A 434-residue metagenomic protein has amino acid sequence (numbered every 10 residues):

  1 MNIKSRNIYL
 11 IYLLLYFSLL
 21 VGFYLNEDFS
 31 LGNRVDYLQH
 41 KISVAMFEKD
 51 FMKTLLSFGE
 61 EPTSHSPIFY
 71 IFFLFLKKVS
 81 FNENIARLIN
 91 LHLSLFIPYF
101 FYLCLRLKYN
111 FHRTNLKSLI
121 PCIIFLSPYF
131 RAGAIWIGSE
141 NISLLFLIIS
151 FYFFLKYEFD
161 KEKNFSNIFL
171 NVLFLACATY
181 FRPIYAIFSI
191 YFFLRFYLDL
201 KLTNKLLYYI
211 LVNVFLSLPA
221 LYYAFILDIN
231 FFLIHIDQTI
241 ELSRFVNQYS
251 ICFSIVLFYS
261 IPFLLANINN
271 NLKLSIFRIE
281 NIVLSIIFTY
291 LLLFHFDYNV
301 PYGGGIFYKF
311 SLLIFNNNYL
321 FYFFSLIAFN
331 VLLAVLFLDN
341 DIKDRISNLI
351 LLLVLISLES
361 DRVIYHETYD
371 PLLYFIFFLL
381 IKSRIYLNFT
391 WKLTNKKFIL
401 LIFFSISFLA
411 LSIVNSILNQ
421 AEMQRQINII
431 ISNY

Functional and structural regions predicted by a protein language model:
S18-Y24, D36-F75: Extracytosolic helix-loop segments that constitute the early lumenal/periplasmic catalytic or substrate-binding loops
T63, P67, I71, V79-F96 (+1 more regions): Loop-to-helix entry region of an early transmembrane alpha helix in multi-pass inner-membrane enzymes
I85-F111, I149, F153: Transmembrane-helix motifs of polytopic, lipid-linked glycan transferases
Y109-F111, S150-N167, A178, L200-N204 (+1 more regions): Membrane-interface transmembrane helices that cradle and orient dolichyl/undecaprenyl
P121, S166-P183, S189-F193, V212-S217 (+1 more regions): Membrane-interface alpha helices of multi-pass inner-membrane proteins
A132-I142, Y365-H366: Short acidic/glycine- and proline-prone juxtamembrane loop motifs at membrane-interface regions of multi-pass membrane
I142-K161, N167-L175, S189, R195 (+1 more regions): Specific aromatic-rich, kink-prone transmembrane helix
T179, P183-Y185, I190-Y308, A410-Q420: Membrane-lumen/periplasm interface segments of specific transmembrane helices in polyprenyl phosphate-linked
